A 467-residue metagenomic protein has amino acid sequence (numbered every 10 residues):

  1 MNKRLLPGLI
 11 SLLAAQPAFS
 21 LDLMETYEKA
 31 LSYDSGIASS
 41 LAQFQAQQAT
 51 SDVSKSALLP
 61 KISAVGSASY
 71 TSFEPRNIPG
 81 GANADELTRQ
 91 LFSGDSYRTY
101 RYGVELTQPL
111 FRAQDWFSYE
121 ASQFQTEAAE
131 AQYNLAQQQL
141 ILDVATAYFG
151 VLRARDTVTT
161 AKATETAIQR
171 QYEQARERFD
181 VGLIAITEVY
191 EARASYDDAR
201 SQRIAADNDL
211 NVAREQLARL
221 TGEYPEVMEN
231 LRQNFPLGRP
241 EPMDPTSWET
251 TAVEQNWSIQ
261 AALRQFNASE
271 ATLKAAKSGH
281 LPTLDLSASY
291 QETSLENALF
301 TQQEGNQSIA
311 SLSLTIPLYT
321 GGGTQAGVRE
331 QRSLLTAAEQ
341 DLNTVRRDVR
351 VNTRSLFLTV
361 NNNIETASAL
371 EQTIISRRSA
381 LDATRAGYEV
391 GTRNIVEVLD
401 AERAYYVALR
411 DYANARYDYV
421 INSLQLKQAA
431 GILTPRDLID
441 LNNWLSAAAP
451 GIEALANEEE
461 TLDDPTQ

Functional and structural regions predicted by a protein language model:
M1-P7: Bacterial N-terminal signal peptides that target proteins for export
A15-P17: N-terminal signal peptide c-region/cleavage motif recognized by signal peptidases
F19-S67, F73, P225-N267, P317-L318 (+2 more regions): Bacterial Sec-pathway N-terminal export signals of envelope proteins
E28-A38, Q45-P60, S96, G103-A121 (+7 more regions): A glycine-/polar-enriched beta->alpha junction
S39-S54, A136, L140-T159, R170 (+5 more regions): Amphipathic alpha-helical coiled-coil segments
V65-E105, R232-P242, K274, S287-G327 (+2 more regions): Small/polar, glycine/serine/threonine/aspartate-rich low-complexity segments that form flexible
T99-G103, T146, E191, S247 (+2 more regions): Transmembrane beta-barrel architecture of outer-membrane proteins
Q139-T251, T359, N363, V390 (+2 more regions): Periplasmic alpha-helical coiled-coil/stalk elements that build and connect Gram-negative outer-membrane
